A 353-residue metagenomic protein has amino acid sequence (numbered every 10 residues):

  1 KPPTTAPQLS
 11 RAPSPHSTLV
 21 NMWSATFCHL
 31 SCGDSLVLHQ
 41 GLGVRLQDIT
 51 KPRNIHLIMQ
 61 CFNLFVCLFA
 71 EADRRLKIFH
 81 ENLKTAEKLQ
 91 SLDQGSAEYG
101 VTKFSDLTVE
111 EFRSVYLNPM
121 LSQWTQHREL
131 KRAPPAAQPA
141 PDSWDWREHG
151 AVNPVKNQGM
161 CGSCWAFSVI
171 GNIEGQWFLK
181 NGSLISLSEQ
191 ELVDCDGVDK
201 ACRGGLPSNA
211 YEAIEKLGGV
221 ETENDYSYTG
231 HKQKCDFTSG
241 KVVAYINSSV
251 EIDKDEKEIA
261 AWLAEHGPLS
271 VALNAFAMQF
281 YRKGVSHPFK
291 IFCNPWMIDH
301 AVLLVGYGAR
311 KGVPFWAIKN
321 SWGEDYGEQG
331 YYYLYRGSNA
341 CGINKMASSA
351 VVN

Functional and structural regions predicted by a protein language model:
K1-F27: Intrinsically disordered, low-complexity basic segments at termini and long loops, enriched in Pro/Gly and/or Arg/Ser
P3, W23-N353: Catalytic-core signature of thiol
